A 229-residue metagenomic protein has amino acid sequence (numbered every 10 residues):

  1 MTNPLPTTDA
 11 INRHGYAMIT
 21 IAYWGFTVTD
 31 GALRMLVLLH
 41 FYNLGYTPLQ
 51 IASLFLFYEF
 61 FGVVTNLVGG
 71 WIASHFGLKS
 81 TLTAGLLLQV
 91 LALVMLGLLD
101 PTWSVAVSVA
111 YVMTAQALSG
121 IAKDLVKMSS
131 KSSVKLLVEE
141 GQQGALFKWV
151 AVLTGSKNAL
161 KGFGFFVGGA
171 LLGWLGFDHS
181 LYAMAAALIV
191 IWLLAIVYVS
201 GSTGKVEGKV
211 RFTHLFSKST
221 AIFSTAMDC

Functional and structural regions predicted by a protein language model:
T2-R13, V197-C229: Juxtamembrane intracellular "pre-TM" segments in multi-pass secondary transporters
P6-F61, C229: Helix-loop boundary and gating motifs at the non-cytosolic
W24, A92, V105-V126: Hydrophobic core of transmembrane alpha-helices in multi-pass small-molecule transporters, especially MFS/SLC-type
E59-L67, K161-G162: Residue-level signature of mid-helix packing/kink "hotspots" within the transmembrane helices of 12-pass Major
T65-L78, L172: Helix-to-loop junctions at the C-terminal end of transmembrane segments in multipass secondary transporters
L87-V105: C-terminal ends and interior cores of transmembrane alpha-helices in multi-pass membrane transporters/permeases
A115-K157: Cytoplasmic helix-loop-helix junction between adjacent transmembrane helices in 12-TM secondary transporters
H179-V197: Symmetry-related core transmembrane helices of the 12-TM Major Facilitator Superfamily/SLC fold
